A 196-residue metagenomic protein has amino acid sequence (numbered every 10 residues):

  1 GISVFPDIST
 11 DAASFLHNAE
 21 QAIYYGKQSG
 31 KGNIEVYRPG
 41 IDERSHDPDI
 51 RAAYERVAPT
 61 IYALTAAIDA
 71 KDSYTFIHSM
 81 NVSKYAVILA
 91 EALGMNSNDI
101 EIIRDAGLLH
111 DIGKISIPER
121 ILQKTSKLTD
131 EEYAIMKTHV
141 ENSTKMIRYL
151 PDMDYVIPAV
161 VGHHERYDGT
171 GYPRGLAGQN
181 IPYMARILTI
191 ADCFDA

Functional and structural regions predicted by a protein language model:
G1-S29, E35-A52: Cyclic nucleotide signaling catalytic output domains
S29-G30, D72: Short helix/strand-capping hinge loops at secondary-structure junctions that flank key functional elements
G30-K31, T129: A short glycine-centered flexible hinge/capping loop motif at secondary-structure junctions
R56-A196: Histidine- and acidic-residue-rich, metal-dependent catalytic cores
